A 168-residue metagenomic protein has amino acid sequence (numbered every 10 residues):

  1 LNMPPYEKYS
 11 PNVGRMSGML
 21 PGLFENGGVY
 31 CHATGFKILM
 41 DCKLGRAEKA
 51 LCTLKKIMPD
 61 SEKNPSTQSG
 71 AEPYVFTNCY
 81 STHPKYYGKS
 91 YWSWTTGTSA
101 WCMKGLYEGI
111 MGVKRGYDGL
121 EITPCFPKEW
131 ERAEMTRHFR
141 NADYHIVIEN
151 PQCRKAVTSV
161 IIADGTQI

Functional and structural regions predicted by a protein language model:
L1, K49-P65, W130: Long, well-ordered core segments of solenoidal/helical folds
L1-Y30, E62-S66, A71-K85, V147 (+1 more regions): Extended glycan-interaction surfaces of carbohydrate-active proteins
L20-V29, D41-L44, S90-G97, I168: Short, contiguous acidic/charged loop-to-helix segments that flank catalytic cores in large enzymes
G27-C42, S99-E108: Well-ordered alpha-helical segments within folded domains of soluble proteins
T34-A50, L54-I57: Alpha-helical support elements that line or immediately flank enzyme active sites and cofactor-binding pockets
E48, N78-W130: Catalytic cores of secreted or luminal carbohydrate-active enzymes
G112-K114, P127-C153: Carbohydrate-binding surface patches
I161-I168: Short strand-turn-strand beta-turns centered on an Asx-Gly dipeptide
